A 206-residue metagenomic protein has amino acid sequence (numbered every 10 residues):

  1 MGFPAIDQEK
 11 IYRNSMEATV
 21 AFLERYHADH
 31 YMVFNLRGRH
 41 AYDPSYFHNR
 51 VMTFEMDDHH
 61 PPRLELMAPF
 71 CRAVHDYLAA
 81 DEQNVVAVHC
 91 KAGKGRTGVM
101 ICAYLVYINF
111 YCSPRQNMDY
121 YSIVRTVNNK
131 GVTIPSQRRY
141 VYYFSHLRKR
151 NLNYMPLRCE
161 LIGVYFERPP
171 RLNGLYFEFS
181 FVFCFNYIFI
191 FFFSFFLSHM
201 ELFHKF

Functional and structural regions predicted by a protein language model:
M1-V86, I108-D119, V124-G131, G163 (+2 more regions): Cysteine-based protein phosphatase catalytic domain of the PTP/DSP
G38-R39, G93, V141: Short glycine-rich anion-binding loops that position phosphate/pyrophosphate groups of nucleotides and phosphorylated
Q83-A103: A phosphate-binding catalytic loop at a beta-strand-loop-alpha-helix junction that coordinates phosphoryl groups
V99-A103, N117, N129, T133-S136: Long all-alpha helical scaffold domains
C102, D119-S122, Y142-Y143: Generic alpha-helical structural context detector
V106-Y107, H146: Short glycine/serine- and small hydrophobic-enriched flexible loop segments
V124-C159: Catalytic cores of secreted or luminal carbohydrate-active enzymes
